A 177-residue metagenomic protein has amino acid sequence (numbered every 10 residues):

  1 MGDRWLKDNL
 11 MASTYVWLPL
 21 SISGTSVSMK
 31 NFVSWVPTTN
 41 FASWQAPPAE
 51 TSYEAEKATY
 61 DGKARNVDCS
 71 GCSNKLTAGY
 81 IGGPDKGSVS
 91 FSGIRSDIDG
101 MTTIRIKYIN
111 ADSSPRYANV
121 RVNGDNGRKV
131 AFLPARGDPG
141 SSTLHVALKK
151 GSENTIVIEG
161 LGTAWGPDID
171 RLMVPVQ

Functional and structural regions predicted by a protein language model:
M1-R4: Hydrophobic core segments of beta-strands in well-ordered, beta-rich domains
L6-S52: Beta-propeller fold recognition
T39-Q177: Extracytoplasmic
